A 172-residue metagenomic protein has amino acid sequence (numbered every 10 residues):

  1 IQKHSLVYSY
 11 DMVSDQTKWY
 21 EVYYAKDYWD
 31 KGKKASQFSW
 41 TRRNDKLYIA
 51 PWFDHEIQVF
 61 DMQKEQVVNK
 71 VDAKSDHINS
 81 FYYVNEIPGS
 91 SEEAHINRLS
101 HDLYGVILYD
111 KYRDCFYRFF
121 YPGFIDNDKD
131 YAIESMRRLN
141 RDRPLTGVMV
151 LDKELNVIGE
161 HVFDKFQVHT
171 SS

Functional and structural regions predicted by a protein language model:
Q2-D15, V59, I133-N156: Beta-propeller blade signature
Q2-F60: Loop-centered beta-sheet repeat module
K3, K33-S36, L103, P144 (+1 more regions): Beta-rich catalytic cores
S14-A35, V68-L99, H161-Q167: Surface-exposed loop and turn segments in beta-propeller and other repeat-based domains that flank or scaffold
A35-R43, S100-Y112, S172: Structural signature of eukaryotic scaffold interfaces centered on beta-propeller domains
L47, F116-R118: Hydrophobic beta-strand positions that form the internal "hydrophobic ladder" of WD40/Gbeta-like beta-propeller blades
A73-I107, F119-R143: Flexible internal linker/loop segments at domain or repeat junctions
K153-S172: Long, positively charged, glycine-interspersed low-complexity recognition regions
